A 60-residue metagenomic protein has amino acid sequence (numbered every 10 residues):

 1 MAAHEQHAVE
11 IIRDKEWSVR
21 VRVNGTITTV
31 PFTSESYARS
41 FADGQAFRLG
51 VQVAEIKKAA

Functional and structural regions predicted by a protein language model:
M1-E16, G44-R48, A54-I56: Short N-terminal "domain-start" leader segments that mark the transition from disordered tails or signal peptides into
V19-V21: Short beta-strand motif preference
N24-Y37, Q45: A short, exposed loop/beta-hairpin motif centered on an aromatic-Gly-Thr core
K58-A60: Short, intrinsically disordered, low-complexity terminal/loop segments
